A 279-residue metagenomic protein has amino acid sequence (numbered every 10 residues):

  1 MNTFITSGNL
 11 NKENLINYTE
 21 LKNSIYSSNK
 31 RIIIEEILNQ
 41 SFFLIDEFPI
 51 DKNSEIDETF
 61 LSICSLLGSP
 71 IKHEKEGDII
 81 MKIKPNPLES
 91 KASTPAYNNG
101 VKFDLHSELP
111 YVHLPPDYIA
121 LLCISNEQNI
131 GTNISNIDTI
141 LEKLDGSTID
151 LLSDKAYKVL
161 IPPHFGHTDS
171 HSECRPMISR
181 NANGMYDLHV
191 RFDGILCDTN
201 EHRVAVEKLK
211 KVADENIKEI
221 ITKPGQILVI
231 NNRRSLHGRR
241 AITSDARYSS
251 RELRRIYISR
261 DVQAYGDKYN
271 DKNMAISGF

Functional and structural regions predicted by a protein language model:
M1-I25, K30-I32, E36-F42, D78 (+1 more regions): Active-site environment of non-heme Fe oxygenases that use a 2-His-1-carboxylate facial triad
L38, N53-I56: Generic structural signal for well-ordered secondary structure
F43-D51, E58: N-terminal accessory beta-strand-rich subdomains and adjacent acidic, glycine-rich linkers that precede catalytic cores
I56-L67, L209: Short amphipathic C-terminal alpha-helix that caps PH/PH-like domains
L66-P70, I124-E127: Mid-sequence acidic-hydrophobic segments that form the walls of catalytic/ligand-binding cavities or oligomerization
G68-D78: Short secondary-structure capping/junction motifs at helix and strand boundaries
